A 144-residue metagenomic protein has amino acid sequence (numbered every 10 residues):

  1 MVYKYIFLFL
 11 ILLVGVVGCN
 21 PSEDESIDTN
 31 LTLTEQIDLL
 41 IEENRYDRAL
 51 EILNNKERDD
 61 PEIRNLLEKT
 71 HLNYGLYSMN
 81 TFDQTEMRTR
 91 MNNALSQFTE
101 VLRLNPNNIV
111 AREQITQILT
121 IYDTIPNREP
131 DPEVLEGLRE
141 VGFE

Functional and structural regions predicted by a protein language model:
G15-G18: C-terminal motif of bacterial Sec signal peptides marking the signal peptidase cleavage site
I37-L40, M79-M91, I125-P130: Short coil/turn connectors between adjacent alpha-helices in alpha-solenoid helical repeat scaffolds
I63-L66, A111: TPR alpha-solenoid repeat register
V110-E144: Terminal, low-structured helical/coil segments at or just beyond the last alpha-helical repeat
